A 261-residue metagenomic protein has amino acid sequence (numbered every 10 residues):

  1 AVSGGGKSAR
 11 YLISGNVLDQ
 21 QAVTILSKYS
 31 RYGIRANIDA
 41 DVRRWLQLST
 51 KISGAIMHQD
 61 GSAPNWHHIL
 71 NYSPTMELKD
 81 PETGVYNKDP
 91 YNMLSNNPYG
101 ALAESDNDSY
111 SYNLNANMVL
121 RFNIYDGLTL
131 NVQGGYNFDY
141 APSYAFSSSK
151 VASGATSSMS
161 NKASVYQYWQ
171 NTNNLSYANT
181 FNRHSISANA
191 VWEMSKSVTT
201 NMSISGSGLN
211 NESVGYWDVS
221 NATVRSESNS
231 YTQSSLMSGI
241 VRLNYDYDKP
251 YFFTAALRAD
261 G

Functional and structural regions predicted by a protein language model:
A1, A22-Y29, G33-N115, N131-S238: Surface-exposed loop/interface segments of Gram-negative outer-membrane beta-barrel transport/assembly proteins
S3, R121-D126, L243: Long hydrophobic segments that form regular secondary structure
G6-K7, R43-Q47, N123-Y125, T180-N182 (+1 more regions): Outer-membrane beta-barrel channels and translocator barrels
S8-G15: Transmembrane beta-strand segments of Gram-negative outer membrane beta-barrel proteins
A9, Q233-S238, Y245-K249: Short, flexible loop/turn motifs enriched in small residues
G15-Q21, F253-G261: Transmembrane beta-strand segments that form the barrel wall of outer-membrane beta-barrel proteins
R242-D246, F253-A256: Exposed, low-structure sequence patches enriched in small/polar residues
